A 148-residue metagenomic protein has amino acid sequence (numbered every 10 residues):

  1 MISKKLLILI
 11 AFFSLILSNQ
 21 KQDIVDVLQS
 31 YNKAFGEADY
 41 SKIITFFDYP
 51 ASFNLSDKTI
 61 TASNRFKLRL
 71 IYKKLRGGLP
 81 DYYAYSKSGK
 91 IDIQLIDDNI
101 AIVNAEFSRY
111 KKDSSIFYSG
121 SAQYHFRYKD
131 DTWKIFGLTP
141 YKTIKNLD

Functional and structural regions predicted by a protein language model:
S3, L9-S41, T45-F46: Short, low-complexity N-terminal intrinsically disordered segments enriched in polar/charged residues
Y31, I43-I44, A51, L68 (+2 more regions): Hydrophobic pocket/interface hotspot
G36, R109-K111, F126-Y128: Beta-strand elements of well-folded, non-transmembrane domains
F47, D57-T59, A105-R109, Y124 (+1 more regions): A mature extracytoplasmic/lumenal domain signature
S52-S63, P80-D81: A short gly/proline-enriched turn/hairpin at secondary-structure junctions
R69-K112: Surface-exposed, charged secondary-structure patches
S114-F117: Solvent-exposed, non-transmembrane alpha-helical starts
S119-D148: Short beta-strand edge/turn micro-motifs at domain boundaries
